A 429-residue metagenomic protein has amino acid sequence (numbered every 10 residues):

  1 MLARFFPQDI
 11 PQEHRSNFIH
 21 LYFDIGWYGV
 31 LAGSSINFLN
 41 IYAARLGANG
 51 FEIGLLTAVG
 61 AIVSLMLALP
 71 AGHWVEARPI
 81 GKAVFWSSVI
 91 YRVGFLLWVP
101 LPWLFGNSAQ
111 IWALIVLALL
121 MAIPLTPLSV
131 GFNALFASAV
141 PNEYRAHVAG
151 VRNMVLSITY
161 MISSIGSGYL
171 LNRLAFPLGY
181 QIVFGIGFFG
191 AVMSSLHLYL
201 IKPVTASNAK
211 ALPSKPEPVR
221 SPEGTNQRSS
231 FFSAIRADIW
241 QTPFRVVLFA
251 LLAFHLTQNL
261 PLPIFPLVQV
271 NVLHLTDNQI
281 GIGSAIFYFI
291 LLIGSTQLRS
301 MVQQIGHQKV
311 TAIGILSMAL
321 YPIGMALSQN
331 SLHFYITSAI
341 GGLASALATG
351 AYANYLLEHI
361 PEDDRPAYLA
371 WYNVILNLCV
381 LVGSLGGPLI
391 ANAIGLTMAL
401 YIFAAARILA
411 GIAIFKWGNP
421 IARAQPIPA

Functional and structural regions predicted by a protein language model:
M1-R15, T205-F249, A429: Juxtamembrane intracellular "pre-TM" segments in multi-pass secondary transporters
L2-M66, F85, Y91, L96-V99 (+1 more regions): Helix-loop boundary and gating motifs at the non-cytosolic
G26, G94, A109-L128, H333-L347: Hydrophobic core of transmembrane alpha-helices in multi-pass small-molecule transporters, especially MFS/SLC-type
I41, R45, V99-F105, Y160-F184 (+1 more regions): Transmembrane alpha-helix termini and helix-breaking/packing motifs in multi-pass membrane transporters
G50-F51, N142-R152, D277-N278, E362-Y372: Loop-to-transmembrane helix entry/capping segments in MFS-fold secondary transporters and related SLC/MFSD carriers
L67-K82, L171-N172, G294-H307, A391-N392: Helix-to-loop junctions at the C-terminal end of transmembrane segments in multipass secondary transporters
A83-W98, F188, K309-G324, Y401-A404: Structural signature of the two symmetry-related core transmembrane helices
L125-V140, L347-I360: Intracellular juxtamembrane helix-capping segments at the cytosolic ends of symmetry-related transmembrane helices
